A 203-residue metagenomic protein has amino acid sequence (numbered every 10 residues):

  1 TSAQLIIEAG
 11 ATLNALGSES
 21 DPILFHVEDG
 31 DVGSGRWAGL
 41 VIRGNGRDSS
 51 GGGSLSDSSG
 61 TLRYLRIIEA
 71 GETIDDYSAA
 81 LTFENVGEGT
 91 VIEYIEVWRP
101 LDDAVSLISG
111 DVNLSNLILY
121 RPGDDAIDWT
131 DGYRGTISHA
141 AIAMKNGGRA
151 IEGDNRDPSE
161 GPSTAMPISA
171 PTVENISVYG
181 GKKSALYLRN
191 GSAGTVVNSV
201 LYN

Functional and structural regions predicted by a protein language model:
T1-N203: Beta-strand/loop edge motif enriched in small/polar residues
